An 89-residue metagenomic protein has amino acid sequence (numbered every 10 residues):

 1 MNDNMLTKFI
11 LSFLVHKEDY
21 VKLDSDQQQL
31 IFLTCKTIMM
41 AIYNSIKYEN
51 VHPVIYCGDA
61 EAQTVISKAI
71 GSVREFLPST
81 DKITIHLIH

Functional and structural regions predicted by a protein language model:
N2, D24-S25, G58-D59: Intrinsically disordered, low-complexity coil/linker segments enriched for acidic/polar and small residues
N2-N4, E61, L77, D81: Low-complexity intrinsically disordered segments
M5-S25: N-terminal acidic leader/helix
S12-V15, K36-N44, G71, E75: Extended, non-membrane alpha-helical segments enriched in charged/polar residues
V21-Y48: An N-terminal amphipathic alpha-helical segment
M39-C57, A62-I66: Acidic, low-complexity, intrinsically disordered interaction modules
H52-Y56, F76-H89: A short amphipathic beta-strand at an alpha->beta junction
Q63-S79: Short, non-transmembrane amphipathic alpha-helical segments
